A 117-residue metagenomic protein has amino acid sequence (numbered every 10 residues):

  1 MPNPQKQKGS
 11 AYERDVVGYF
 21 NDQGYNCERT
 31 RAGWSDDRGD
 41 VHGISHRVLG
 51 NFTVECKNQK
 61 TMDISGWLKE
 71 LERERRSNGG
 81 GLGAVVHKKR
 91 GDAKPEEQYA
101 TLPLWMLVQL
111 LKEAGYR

Functional and structural regions predicted by a protein language model:
M1-R117: Catalytic phosphate/metal-binding cores of nucleic-acid and nucleotide-processing enzymes, i.e., regions that mediate
